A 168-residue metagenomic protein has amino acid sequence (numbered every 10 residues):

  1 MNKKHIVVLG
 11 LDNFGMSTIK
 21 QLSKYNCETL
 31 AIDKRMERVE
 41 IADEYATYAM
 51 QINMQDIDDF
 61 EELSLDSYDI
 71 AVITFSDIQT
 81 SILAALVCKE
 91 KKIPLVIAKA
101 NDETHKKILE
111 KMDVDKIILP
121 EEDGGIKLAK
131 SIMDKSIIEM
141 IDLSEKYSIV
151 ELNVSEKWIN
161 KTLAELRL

Functional and structural regions predicted by a protein language model:
M1-L168: Cytosolic regulatory regions of ion transport systems
